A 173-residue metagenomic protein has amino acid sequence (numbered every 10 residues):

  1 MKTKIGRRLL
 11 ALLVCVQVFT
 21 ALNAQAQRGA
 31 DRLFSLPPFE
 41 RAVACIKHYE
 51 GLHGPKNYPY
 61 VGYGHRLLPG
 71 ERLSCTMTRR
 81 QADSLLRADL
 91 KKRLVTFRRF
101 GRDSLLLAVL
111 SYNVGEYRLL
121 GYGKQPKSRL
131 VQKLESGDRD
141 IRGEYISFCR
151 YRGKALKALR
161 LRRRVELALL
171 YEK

Functional and structural regions predicted by a protein language model:
K2-G6, L13, N23-H53, H65 (+3 more regions): Long, amphipathic alpha-helical surface segments
L9-A11, D103: Short, surface-exposed loop and linker segments with low hydrophobicity and enrichment for Pro/Ser/Thr
A11-V18: Hydrophobic membrane-insertion alpha-helices, especially the h-region of bacterial N-terminal signal peptides
G54-Y58, T96-L106, E144: Surface-exposed patches in mature extracellular/periplasmic domains of secreted proteins
N57-Y58, R72-S74: Short, glycine/acidic-enriched capping/hinge loops at junctions between secondary-structure elements
Y58-V61, H65: Early exported N-terminus immediately downstream of N-terminal targeting peptides
S104-R118: Short N-proximal segments of mature Sec-exported proteins
